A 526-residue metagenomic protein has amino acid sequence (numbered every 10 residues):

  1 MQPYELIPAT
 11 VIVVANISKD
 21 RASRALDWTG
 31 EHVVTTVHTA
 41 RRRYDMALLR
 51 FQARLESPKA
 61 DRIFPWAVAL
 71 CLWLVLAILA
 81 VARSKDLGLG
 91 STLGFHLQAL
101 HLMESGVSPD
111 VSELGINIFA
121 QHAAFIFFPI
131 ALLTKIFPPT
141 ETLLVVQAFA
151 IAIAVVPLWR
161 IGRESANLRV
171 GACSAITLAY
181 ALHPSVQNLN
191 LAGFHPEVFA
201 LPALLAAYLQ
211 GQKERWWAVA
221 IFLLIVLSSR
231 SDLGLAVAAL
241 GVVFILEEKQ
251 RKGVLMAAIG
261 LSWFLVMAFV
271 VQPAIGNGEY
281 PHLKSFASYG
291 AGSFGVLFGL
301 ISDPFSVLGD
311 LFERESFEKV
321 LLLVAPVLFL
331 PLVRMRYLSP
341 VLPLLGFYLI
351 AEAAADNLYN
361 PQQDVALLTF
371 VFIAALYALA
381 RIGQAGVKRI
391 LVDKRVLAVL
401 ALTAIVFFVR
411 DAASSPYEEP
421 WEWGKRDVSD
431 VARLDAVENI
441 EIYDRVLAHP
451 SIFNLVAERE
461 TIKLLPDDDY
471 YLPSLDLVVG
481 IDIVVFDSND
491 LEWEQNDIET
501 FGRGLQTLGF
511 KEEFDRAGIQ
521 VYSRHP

Functional and structural regions predicted by a protein language model:
M1-I78, R163, V170-C173, R251-L255: Start-transfer (signal-anchor) and selected internal transmembrane alpha helices of multi-pass inner/ER membrane
W66-L70, A258-L261, I382-A412: Signature aromatic-anchored transmembrane alpha helix within multi-pass, membrane-resident enzymes that catalyze glycan
T92, Q250-E313, F317-L330, Y337-V341 (+2 more regions): Membrane-lumen/periplasm interface segments of specific transmembrane helices in polyprenyl phosphate-linked
F95-I118, F125-I126: Extracytosolic helix-loop segments that constitute the early lumenal/periplasmic catalytic or substrate-binding loops
E141-A166, A206: Transmembrane-helix motifs of polytopic, lipid-linked glycan transferases
V146-F149, A175-A206, I225-A236, Q363-L367: Multi-pass, polyprenyl lipid-linked donor-dependent membrane glycosyltransferases
A166, P196-F199, L204-A218, F244-E248: Membrane-interface transmembrane helices that cradle and orient dolichyl/undecaprenyl
S339-I390: Hydrophobic/aromatic-rich transmembrane helices and adjacent perimembrane loops
